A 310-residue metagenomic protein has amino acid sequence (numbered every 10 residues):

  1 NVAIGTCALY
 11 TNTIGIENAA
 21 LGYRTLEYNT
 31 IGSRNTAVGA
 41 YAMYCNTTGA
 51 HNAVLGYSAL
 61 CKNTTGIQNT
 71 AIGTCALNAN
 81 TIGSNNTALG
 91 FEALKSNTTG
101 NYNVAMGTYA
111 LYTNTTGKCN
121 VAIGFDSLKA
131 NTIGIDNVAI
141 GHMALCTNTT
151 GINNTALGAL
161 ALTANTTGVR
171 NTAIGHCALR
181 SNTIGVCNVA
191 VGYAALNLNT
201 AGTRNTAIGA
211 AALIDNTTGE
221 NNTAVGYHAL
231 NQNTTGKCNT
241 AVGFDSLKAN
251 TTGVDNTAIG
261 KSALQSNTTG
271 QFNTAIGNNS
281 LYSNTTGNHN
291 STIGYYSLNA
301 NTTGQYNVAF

Functional and structural regions predicted by a protein language model:
N1-F310: Glycine- and small/polar-enriched repetitive beta-structure motifs of secreted/surface proteins
